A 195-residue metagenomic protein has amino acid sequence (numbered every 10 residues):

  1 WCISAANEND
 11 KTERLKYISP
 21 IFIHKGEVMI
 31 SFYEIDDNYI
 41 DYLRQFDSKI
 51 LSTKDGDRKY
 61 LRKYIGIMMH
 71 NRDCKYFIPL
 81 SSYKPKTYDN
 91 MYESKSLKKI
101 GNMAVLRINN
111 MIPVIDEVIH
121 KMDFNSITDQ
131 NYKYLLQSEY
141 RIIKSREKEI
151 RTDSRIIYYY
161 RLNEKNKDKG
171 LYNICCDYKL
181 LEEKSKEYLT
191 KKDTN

Functional and structural regions predicted by a protein language model:
I3-E8, T12, I21-V28, L97-N195: C-terminal terminal-subdomain/extension
M29-E34, M69: Short, contiguous, well-structured surface segments enriched in hydrophobic/aromatic residues
I30, L61-I65, D73-K75: Short, surface-exposed beta-edge/turn micro-motifs
E34-Y60: An N-terminal domain-cap segment
D36, S81, I115: Residues at the C-termini of beta-strands that transition into short coil/loop
Y39, K84, V118: Residue-level detector of flexible, active-site-proximal loop/helix-junction positions within diverse enzyme catalytic
D55-K59, H70-R107: Compact nucleic-acid interaction/catalytic patches
